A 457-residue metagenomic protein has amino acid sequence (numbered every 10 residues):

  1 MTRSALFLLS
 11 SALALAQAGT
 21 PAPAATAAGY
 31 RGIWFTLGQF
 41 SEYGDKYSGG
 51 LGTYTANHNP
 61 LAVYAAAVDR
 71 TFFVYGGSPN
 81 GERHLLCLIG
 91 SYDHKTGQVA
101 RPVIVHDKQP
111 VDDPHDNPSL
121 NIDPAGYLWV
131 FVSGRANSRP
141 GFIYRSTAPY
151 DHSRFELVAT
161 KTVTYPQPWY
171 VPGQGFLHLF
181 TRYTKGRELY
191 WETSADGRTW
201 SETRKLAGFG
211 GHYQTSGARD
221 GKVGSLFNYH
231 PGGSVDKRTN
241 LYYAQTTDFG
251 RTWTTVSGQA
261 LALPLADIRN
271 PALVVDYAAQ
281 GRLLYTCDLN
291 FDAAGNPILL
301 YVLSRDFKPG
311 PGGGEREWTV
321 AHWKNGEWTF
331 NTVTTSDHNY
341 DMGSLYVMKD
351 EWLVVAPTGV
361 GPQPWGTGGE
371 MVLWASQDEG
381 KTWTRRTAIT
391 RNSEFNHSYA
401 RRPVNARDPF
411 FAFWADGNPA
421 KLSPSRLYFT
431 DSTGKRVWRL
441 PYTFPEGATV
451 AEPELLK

Functional and structural regions predicted by a protein language model:
S4-A14: Bacterial N-terminal signal peptides
A18-K457: Extracellular, repeat-based ectodomains that mediate carbohydrate processing or recognition
